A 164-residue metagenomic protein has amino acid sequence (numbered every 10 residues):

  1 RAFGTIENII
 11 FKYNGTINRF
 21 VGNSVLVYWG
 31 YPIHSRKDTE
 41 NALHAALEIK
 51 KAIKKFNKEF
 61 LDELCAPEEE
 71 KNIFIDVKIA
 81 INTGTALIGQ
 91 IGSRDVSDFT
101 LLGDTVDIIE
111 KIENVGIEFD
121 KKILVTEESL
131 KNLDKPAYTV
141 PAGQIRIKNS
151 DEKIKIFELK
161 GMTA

Functional and structural regions predicted by a protein language model:
R1-A45, F99: Catalytic NTP-binding/metal-coordinating core of nucleotidyl cyclase/transferase enzymes
T5-I6, N23-V27, A46-K55, V77 (+3 more regions): Cytosolic nucleotide-binding catalytic cores of signal-transduction proteins
Y13-N14, N18-V21, A52-A80, I145 (+1 more regions): Catalytic core regions of nucleotide second-messenger enzymes
T16-R19, L26, D76-N82, L87-I88 (+4 more regions): Structured core elements
Y28-D38, E70-N72, I79-F99, G116-F119: Catalytic strand-loop-helix junctions within cyclic-nucleotide turnover domains
D38-T39, S97-L102, P141-I145: Allosteric regulatory "coupling" segments in signal-transduction proteins
N57, N82-T83, I91, D104-E127 (+1 more regions): Catalytic/regulatory signature loops of cyclic-dinucleotide turnover enzymes and related class III nucleotidyl cyclases
A86, V115-A164: Cytosolic regulatory/linker segments at or just downstream of nucleotide-handling modules in signal-transduction
